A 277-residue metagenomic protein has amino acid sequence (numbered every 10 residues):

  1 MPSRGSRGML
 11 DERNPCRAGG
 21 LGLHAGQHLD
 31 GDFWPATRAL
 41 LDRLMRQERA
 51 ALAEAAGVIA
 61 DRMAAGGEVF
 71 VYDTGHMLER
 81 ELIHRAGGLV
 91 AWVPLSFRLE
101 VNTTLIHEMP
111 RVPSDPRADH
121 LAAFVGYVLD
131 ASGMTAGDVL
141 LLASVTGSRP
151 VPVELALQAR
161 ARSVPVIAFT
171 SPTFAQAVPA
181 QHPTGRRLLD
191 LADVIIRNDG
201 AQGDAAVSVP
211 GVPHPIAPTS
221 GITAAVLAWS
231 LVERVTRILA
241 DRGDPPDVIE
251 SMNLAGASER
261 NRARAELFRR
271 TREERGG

Functional and structural regions predicted by a protein language model:
R4-R7: Compositionally biased, low-complexity flexible segments
M9-R46: Generic N-terminal amphipathic, Lys/Arg-enriched alpha-helix
A25, L29, A51-E54, T74 (+2 more regions): Short, contiguous, pocket-lining structural segments that sit at or immediately flank catalytic/ligand-binding sites
Q47-A64: A short, well-structured juxtamembrane/interface segment
A51, A65-G67, G87-V90, R237-G277: Active-site phosphate/pyrophosphate-binding segments
A64-A65, D73-V232: Glycine-rich phosphate-binding loops that contact phosphosugars or nucleotide phosphates
